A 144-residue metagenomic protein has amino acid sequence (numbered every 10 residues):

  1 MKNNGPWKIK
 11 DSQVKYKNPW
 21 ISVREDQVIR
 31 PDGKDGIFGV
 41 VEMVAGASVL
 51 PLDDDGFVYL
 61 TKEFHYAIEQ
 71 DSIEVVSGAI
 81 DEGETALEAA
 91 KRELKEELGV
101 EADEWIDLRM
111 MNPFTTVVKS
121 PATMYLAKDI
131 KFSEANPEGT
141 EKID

Functional and structural regions predicted by a protein language model:
K2-P6, F38-V41, A47-R92, S133-E134 (+1 more regions): Conserved Nudix-box catalytic region and its N-terminal flanking loop in Nudix hydrolases and closely related
P6, D11-S48, D54: Acidic, metal-coordinating catalytic segment for phosphate/diphosphate chemistry, firing primarily on the Nudix
K8, E101-L108: A short coil-to-beta-strand element that immediately follows conserved catalytic motifs
S12-V14, R109-F114: Short, solvent-exposed loop/turn elements at beta->coil junctions and helix N-caps that rim active or binding pockets
E25-D32, F114-E134: Active-site-adjacent beta-strand/loop module that shapes the phosphate/pyrophosphate-binding cleft
F64-Y66, R92-E96, V100, T123: Recognition helices and adjacent regulatory flanks at domain boundaries
E84-E88, E96-E104: Beta-rich strand-turn-strand
